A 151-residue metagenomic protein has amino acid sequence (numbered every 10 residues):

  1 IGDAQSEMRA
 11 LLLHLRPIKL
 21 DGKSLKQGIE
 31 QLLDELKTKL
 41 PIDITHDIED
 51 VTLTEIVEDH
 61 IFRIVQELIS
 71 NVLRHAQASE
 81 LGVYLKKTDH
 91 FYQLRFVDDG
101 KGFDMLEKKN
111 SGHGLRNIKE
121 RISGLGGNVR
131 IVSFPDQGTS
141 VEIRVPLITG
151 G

Functional and structural regions predicted by a protein language model:
G2, K19-L40: Short beta-to-alpha transition helix within the HATPase_c
A10-G22: Flexible helix-coil linker/loop segments in the cytosolic histidine kinase module, especially at subdomain junctions
T45-Q66: Conserved short strand/loop->alpha-helix "switch" segment adjacent to the catalytic nucleotide/phosphoryl-transfer site
H46, L94-D98: Conserved DxG motif in ATP/Mg2+-binding regions
V72-A76: Short helix-loop "hinge" at the ATP-lid/N-box region of the Bergerat-fold HATPase_c
E80-H90, V97: Short beta-strand/loop element within the Bergerat-fold HATPase_c
K86, V132-G138, R144-I148: A short beta-strand-to-loop micro-motif at the C-terminal edge of the catalytic HATPase_c
L106-S140: ATP phosphate-binding glycine-rich loop and adjacent ATP-lid/helix-beta elements within ATP-binding kinase/ATPase
